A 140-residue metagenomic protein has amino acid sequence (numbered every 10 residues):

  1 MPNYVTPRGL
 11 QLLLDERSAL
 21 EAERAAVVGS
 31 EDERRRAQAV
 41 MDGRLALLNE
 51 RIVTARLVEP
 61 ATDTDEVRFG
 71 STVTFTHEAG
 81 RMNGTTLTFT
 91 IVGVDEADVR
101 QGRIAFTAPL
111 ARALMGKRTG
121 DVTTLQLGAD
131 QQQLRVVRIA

Functional and structural regions predicted by a protein language model:
M1-D63: N-terminal intrinsically disordered, low-complexity, charge/repeat-rich segments that act as generic
E59, D63-L134, A140: Non-DNA-binding regulatory cores of transcription-related proteins, predominantly C-terminal effector-binding
